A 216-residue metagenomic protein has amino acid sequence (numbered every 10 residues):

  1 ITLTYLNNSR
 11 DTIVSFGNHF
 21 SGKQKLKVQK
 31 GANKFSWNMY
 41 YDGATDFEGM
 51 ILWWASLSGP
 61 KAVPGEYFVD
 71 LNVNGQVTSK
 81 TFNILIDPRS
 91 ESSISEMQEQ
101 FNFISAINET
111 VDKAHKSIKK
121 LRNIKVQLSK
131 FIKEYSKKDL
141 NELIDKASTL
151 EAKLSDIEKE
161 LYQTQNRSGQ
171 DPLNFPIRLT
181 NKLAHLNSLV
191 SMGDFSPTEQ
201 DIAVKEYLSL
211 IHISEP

Functional and structural regions predicted by a protein language model:
I1-K182: Extracytoplasmic/secretory ectodomains and luminal regions
F131-K138, D194-Y207: Surface-exposed loop-to-helix/strand elements on domain peripheries
I177-T180, A184-P197, D201: Charged, alpha-helical coiled-coil and adjacent rod-like segments in eukaryotic scaffold subunits that mediate
S209-P216: Residue-level detector of conserved catalytic or cofactor/ligand-binding positions in enzyme active sites
